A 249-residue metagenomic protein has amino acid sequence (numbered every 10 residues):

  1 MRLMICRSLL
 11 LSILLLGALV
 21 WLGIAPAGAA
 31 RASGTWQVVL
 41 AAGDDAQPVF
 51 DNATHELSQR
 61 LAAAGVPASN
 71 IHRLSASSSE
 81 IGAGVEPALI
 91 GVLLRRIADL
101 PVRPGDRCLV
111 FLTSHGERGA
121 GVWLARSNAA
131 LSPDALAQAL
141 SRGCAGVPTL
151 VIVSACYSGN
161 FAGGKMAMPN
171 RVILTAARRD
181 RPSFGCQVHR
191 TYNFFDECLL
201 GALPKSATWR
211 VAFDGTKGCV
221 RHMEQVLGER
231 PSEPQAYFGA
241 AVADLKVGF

Functional and structural regions predicted by a protein language model:
R2-L14: Bacterial N-terminal signal peptides that target proteins for export
I5-S8, L19-D106, Q187-N193, D244-F249: Boundary/activation segment at the start of structured domains
Q37-A41, N70-S75, C108-L112, T149-V153 (+1 more regions): Structural recognition of the beta-strand scaffold that forms the well-ordered cores of secreted hydrolase catalytic
D44-P48, S77-I81, S114-G119, N128-A129 (+3 more regions): Solvent-exposed loop/turn segments at secondary-structure junctions within structured extracellular/periplasmic domains
D51-S58, P87-I97, P133-S141, R171 (+2 more regions): Extracytoplasmic/secreted envelope proteins and their assembly/folding machinery, especially bacterial periplasmic
T54, L150-E233: Active-site-proximal C-terminal subdomain of hydrolase catalytic domains
R60-P67, R96-L100, A139-G143, G164 (+2 more regions): Structured segments of extracytoplasmic/periplasmic soluble domains in secreted or envelope-associated proteins
R103-G105, T113-C144: A short, glycine/acidic-enriched catalytic loop
